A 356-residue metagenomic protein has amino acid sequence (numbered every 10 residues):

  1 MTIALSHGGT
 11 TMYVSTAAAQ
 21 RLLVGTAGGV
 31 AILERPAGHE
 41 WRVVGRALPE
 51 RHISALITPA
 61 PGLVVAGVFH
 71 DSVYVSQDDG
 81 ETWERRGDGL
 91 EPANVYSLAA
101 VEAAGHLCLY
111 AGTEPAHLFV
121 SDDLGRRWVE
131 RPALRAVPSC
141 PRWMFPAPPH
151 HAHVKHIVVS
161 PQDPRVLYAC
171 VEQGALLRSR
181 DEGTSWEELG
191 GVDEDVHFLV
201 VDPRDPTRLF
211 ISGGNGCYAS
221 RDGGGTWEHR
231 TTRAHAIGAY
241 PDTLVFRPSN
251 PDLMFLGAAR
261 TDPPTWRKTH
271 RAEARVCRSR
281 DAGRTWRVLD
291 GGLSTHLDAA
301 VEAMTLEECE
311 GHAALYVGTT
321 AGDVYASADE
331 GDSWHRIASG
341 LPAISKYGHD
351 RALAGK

Functional and structural regions predicted by a protein language model:
M1-K356: Extracellular glycan-interacting surfaces
